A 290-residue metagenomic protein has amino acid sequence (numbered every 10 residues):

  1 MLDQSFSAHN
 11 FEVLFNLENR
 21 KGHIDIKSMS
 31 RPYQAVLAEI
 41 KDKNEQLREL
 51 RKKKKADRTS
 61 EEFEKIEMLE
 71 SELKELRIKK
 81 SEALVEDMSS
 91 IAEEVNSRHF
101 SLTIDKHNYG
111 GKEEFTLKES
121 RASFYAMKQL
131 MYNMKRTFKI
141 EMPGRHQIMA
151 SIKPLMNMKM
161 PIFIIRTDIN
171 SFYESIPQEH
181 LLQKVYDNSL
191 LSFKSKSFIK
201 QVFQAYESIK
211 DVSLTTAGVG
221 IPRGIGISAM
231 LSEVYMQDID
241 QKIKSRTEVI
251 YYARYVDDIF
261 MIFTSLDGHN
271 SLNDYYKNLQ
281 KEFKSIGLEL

Functional and structural regions predicted by a protein language model:
M1-Y186, L190-L191, S208: Conserved two-metal-ion catalytic palm core of "right-hand" nucleic acid polymerases, unifying RNA-dependent RNA
G22, G110-G111, G144, G218-G220 (+3 more regions): Residue-identity detector for glycine
S97-T103, R246-Y251, S285-L288: Short small/polar-residue motifs
K135, Y186, Q241-K244, Q280 (+1 more regions): A general structural signal for alpha-helical elements within enzymatic catalytic domains
F138, F193, Y251, G287-L290: Secondary-structure boundary/capping signal
M156-V256, F260-Y275: Conserved polymerase palm-domain catalytic core
H269-L290: C-terminal polymerase-core module
